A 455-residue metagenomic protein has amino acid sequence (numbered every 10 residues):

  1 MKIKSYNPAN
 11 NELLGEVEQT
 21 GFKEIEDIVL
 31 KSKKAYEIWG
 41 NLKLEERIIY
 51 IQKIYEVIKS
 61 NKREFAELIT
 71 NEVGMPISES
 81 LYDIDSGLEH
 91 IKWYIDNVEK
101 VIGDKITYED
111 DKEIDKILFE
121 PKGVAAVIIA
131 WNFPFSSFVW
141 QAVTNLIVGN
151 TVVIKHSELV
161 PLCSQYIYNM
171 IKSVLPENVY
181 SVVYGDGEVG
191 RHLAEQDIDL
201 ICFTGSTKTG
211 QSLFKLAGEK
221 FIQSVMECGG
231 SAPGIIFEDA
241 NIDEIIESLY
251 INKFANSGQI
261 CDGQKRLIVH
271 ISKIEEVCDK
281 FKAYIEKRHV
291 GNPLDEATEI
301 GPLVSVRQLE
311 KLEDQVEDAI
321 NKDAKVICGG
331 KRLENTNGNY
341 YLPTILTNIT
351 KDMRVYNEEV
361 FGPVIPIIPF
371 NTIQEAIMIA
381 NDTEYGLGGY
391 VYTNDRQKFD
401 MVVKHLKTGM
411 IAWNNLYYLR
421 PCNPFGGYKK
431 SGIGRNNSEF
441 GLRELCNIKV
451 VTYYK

Functional and structural regions predicted by a protein language model:
M1-E113: N-terminal Rossmann-like NAD(P)+-binding subdomain of aldehyde/semialdehyde dehydrogenases
P8, F22-I25, L44, K62 (+5 more regions): Residues at or immediately preceding the N-termini of alpha-helices
N10-E16, N321, L333, Y340-K455: Conserved C-terminal structural/oligomerization subdomain of aldehyde/semialdehyde dehydrogenase
N11, R47, I69, I91 (+9 more regions): Residue-level signal for inorganic ion chemistry
G15-T20, K34-N41, V127, G234-F237 (+5 more regions): Short, well-ordered beta-strand elements within core beta-sheets of diverse protein domains
Y36, G40, Y55-K62, A66 (+17 more regions): Structural signal for hydrophobic packing residues in well-ordered secondary-structure cores of soluble enzyme domains
I106-E244: Rossmann-like NAD(P) dinucleotide-binding subdomain of oxidoreductase/dehydrogenase enzymes
K208-T350, W413: ALDH superfamily catalytic-core signature
